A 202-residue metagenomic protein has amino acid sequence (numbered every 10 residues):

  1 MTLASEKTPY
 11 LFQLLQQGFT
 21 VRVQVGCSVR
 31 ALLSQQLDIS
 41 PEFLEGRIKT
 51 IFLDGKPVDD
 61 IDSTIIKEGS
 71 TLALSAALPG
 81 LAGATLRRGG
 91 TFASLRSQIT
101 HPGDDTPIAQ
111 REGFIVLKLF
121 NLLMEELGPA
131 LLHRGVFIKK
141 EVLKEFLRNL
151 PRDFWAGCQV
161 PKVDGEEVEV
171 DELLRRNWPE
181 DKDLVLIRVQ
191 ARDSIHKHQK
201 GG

Functional and structural regions predicted by a protein language model:
M1-G202: Ubiquitin-like/PB1-type beta-grasp interaction modules and other compact soluble beta-rich domains
